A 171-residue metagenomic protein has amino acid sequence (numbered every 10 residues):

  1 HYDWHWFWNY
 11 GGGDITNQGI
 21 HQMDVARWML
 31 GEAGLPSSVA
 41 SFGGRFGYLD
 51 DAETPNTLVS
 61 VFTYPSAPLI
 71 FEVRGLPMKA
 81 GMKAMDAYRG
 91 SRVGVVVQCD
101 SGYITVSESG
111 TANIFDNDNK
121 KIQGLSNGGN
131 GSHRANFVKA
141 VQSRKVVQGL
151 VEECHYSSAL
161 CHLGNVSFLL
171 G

Functional and structural regions predicted by a protein language model:
H1-A52, F62, L69, K79-Y88 (+2 more regions): Predominantly a Rossmann-like dinucleotide-binding segment in NAD(P)-dependent oxidoreductases
Y2-N9, D118-K120, F137-R144: Short glycine/proline-rich turn/loop motifs
G13-T16, I20-R27, G131-A135, E152-H162: A structural signal for well-ordered alpha-helical segments within the folded catalytic domains of diverse enzymes
I15, S126, V147-L150: Alpha-helix N-cap/helix-initiation motif
Q18, F42, T63, E72-R74 (+3 more regions): Generic beta-strand/beta-sheet core signal
Q18-G19, E32, E53, G90 (+4 more regions): Active-site-proximal structural scaffolding
D50-T57, V61-S132: NAD(P)-dinucleotide binding in Rossmann-like oxidoreductases
E53, A140-G171: C-terminal helix-rich "cap/oligomerization" subdomain common to oxidoreductases
